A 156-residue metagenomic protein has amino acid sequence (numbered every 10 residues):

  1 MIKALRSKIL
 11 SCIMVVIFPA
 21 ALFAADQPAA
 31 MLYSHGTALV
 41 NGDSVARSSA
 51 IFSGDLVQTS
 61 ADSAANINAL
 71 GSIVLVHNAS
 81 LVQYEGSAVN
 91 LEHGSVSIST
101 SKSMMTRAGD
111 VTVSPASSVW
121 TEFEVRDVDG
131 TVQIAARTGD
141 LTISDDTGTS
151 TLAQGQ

Functional and structural regions predicted by a protein language model:
M1, V15-I17, Q156: Short intrinsically disordered, low-complexity coil segments enriched in acidic
I2-C12: Bacterial N-terminal signal peptides that target proteins for export
K3, P19-A24: Residue-level detector of intrinsically disordered, flexible termini and proteolytic processing junctions
S11-A21: Bacterial N-terminal signal peptides
A24-Q156: Flexible, surface-exposed loop/linker segments and immediately adjacent secondary-structure boundaries
